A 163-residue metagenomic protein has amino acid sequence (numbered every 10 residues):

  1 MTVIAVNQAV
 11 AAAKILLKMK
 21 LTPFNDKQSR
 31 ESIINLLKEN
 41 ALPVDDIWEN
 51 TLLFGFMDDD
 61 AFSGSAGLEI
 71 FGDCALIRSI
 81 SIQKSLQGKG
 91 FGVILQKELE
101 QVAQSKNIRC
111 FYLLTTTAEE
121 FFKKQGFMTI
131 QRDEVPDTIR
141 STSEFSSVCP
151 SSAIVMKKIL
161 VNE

Functional and structural regions predicted by a protein language model:
V6-D46, A153-V155, V161-E163: Short amphipathic alpha-helix that is part of the acyltransferase structural core
L52-G64: Conserved beta-hairpin
A61-E69, C74-S81: Conserved beta-strand in the GNAT
I80-Q87, T117: A short, internal acetyl-CoA/4′-phosphopantetheine-binding micro-motif in the GNAT/acyltransferase core
G88-Q101: Conserved acetyl-CoA-binding loop-helix of GNAT-fold acetyltransferases
A103-T116: Conserved GNAT acetyl-CoA-binding A-motif
T116-D133, I139: Conserved active-site alpha-helix within GNAT-family acetyltransferase domains
V135-E163: C-terminal "cap" of GNAT-fold acetyltransferases
